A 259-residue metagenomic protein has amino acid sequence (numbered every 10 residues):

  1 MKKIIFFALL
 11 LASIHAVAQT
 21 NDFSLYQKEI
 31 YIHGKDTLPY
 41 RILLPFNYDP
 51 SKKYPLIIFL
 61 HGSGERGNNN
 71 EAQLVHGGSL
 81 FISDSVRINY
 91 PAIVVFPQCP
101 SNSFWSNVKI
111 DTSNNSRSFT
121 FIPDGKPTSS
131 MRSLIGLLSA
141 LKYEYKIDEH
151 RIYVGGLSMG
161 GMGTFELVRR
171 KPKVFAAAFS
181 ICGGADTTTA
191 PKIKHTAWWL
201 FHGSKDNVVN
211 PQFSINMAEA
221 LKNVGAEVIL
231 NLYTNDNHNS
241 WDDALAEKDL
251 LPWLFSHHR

Functional and structural regions predicted by a protein language model:
M1-D22: Bacterial Sec-dependent N-terminal signal peptides
A16-L56, A92, S130-G136, G155 (+7 more regions): A domain-start/cap signature at the N-terminus of enzymes
F46-K52, S106-L157: Gly/Ser-rich "nucleophile elbow"/oxyanion-hole loop immediately N-terminal to the catalytic nucleophile in hydrolases
E65-M131: Active-site machinery of serine-nucleophile hydrolases
V75-S85, C182-A190, Q212, N216: Alpha-helical scaffolding within the catalytic cores of extracellular/periplasmic polymer-degrading hydrolases
Y90-A92, I193-W198: Short, proline-enriched alpha-helix->beta-strand connector loops that line the catalytic pocket of alpha/beta-hydrolase
S139-K194: Primarily recognizes the serine-hydrolase "nucleophile elbow" in alpha/beta-hydrolase and SGNH/GDSL folds
I181, A197-R259: C-terminal catalytic histidine-bearing segment of alpha/beta-hydrolase fold enzymes
